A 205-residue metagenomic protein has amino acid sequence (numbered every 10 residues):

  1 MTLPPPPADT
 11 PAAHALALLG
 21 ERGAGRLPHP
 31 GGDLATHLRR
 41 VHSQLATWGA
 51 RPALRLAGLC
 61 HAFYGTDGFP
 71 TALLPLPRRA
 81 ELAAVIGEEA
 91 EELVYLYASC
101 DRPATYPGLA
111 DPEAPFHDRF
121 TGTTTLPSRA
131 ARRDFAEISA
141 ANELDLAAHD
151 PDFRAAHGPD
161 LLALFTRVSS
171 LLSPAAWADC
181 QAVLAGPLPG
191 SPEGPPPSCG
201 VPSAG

Functional and structural regions predicted by a protein language model:
M1-T2, A83: Long, acidic, intrinsically disordered low-complexity segments
T2-A12, A17-L34: N- or domain-start disorder-to-order transition segments that initiate the globular core
P7, A13-H14, W48, L126-R132 (+1 more regions): Charge-biased, low-complexity intrinsically disordered regions
E21-P28, L34, V41-V168: Divalent metal-dependent catalytic cores for phosphoryl transfer on phosphate-bearing substrates
